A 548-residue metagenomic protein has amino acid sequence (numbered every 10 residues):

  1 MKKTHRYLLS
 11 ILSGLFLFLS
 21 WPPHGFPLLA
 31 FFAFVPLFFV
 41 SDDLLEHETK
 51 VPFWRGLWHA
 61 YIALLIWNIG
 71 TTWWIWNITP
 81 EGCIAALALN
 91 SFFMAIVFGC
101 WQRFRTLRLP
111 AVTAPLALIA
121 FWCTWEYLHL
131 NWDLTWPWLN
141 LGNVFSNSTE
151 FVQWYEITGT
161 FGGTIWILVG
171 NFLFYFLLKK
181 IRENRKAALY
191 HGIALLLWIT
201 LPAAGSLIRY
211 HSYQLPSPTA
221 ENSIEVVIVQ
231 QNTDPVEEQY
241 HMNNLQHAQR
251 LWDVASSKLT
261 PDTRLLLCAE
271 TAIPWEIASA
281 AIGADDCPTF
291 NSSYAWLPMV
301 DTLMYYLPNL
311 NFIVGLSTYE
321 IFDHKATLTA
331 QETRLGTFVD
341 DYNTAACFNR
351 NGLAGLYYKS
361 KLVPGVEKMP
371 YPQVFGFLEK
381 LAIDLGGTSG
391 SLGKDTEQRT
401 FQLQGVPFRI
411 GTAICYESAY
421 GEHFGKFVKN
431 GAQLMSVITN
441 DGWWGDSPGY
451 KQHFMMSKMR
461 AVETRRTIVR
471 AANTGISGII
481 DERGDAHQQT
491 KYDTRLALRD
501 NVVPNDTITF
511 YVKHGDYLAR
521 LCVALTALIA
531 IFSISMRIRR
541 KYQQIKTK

Functional and structural regions predicted by a protein language model:
M1-Y213, G445-D446, S457, H487 (+1 more regions): Membrane-embedded alpha-helical bundles of multi-pass enzymes that act on lipidic or dolichyl-linked glycan substrates
L9, N90, N244-A248, S293 (+2 more regions): Solvent-exposed, acidic/flexible segments
S13, F98, L245-W252, L297 (+1 more regions): Generic alpha-helical structural signal
W21-F38, W67, Q230-Q231, T263-D285 (+1 more regions): Short, conserved active-site loops that position catalytic residues or coordinate cofactors/metal ions across diverse
G25, Q239, H324-K325: Flexible, membrane-facing loop/turn or short amphipathic-helix motifs that contact lipid bilayers or gate lipid-binding
W136, E221, D340-N343: Short, solvent-exposed loop/turn segments at the edges of secondary structure
N147-Q153, W198-C268, A272-Y305, N309: Membrane-interface segments at or immediately adjacent to transmembrane helices that form the boundary between
A269-K548: Solvent-exposed soluble domains appended to multi-pass membrane proteins
